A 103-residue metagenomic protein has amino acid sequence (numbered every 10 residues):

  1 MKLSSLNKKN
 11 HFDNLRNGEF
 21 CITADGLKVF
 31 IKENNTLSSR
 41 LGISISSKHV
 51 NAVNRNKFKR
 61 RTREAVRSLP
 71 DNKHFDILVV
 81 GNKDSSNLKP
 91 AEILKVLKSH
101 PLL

Functional and structural regions predicted by a protein language model:
M1-L103: Positively charged, solvent-exposed patches that mediate nucleic-acid binding
